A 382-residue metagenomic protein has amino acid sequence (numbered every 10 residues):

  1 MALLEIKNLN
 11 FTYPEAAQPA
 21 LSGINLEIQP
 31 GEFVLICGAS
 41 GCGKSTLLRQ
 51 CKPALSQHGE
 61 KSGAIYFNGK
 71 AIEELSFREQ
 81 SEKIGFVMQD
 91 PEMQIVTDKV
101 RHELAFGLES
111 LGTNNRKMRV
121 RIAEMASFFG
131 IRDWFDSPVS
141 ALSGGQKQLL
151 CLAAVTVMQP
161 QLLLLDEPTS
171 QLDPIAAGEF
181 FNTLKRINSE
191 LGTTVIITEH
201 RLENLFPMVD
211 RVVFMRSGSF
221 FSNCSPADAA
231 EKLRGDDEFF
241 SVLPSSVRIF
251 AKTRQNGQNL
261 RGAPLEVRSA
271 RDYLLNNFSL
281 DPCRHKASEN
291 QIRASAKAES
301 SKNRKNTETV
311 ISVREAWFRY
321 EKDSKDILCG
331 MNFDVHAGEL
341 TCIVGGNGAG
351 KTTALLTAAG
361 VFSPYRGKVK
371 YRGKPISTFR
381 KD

Functional and structural regions predicted by a protein language model:
M1-I6, F11-G23, L55-H58, S76 (+4 more regions): A short, flexible loop at the N-terminus of ABC-type nucleotide-binding domains that lies
K52, A359: Helix-to-loop junction immediately C-terminal to a conserved catalytic motif
E60-K70, G367-S377: Conserved ABC transporter NBD signature motif
R116-W134, E308, A316: Conserved ABC ATPase "signature" region
P138-L142: Conserved ABC ATPase signature
L163-D166: Catalytic Walker B motif of ABC-type/P-loop ATPase nucleotide-binding domains
M215, S219-R254: Conserved beta-strand-loop-alpha-helix hinge in the C-terminal portion of ABC ATPase nucleotide-binding domains
